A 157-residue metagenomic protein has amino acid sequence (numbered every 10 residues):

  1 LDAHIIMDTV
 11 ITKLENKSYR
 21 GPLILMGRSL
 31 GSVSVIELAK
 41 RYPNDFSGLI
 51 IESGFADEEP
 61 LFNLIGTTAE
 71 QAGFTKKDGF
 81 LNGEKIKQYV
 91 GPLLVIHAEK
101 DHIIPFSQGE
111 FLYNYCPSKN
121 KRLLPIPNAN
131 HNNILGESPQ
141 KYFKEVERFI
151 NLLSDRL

Functional and structural regions predicted by a protein language model:
L1-E15: Alpha/beta-hydrolase active-site loop
N16-R28: Alpha/beta-hydrolase fold nucleophile elbow
S34-G91: Hydrolase active-site cap/lid region
N82, G91, P105-N114: Short alpha-helix in the alpha/beta-hydrolase fold that links the catalytic acid
Q88-V90, V95-H97, D101: Short beta-strand/loop motif that positions the catalytic acidic residue of the alpha/beta-hydrolase fold
K100-I104, H131-N133: Acidic catalytic loop of the alpha/beta-hydrolase fold
N114-N133: Catalytic histidine neighborhood in serine/cysteine hydrolases with alpha/beta-hydrolase-type architecture
A129-F143: Catalytic histidine-centered segment of alpha/beta-hydrolase-like enzymes
